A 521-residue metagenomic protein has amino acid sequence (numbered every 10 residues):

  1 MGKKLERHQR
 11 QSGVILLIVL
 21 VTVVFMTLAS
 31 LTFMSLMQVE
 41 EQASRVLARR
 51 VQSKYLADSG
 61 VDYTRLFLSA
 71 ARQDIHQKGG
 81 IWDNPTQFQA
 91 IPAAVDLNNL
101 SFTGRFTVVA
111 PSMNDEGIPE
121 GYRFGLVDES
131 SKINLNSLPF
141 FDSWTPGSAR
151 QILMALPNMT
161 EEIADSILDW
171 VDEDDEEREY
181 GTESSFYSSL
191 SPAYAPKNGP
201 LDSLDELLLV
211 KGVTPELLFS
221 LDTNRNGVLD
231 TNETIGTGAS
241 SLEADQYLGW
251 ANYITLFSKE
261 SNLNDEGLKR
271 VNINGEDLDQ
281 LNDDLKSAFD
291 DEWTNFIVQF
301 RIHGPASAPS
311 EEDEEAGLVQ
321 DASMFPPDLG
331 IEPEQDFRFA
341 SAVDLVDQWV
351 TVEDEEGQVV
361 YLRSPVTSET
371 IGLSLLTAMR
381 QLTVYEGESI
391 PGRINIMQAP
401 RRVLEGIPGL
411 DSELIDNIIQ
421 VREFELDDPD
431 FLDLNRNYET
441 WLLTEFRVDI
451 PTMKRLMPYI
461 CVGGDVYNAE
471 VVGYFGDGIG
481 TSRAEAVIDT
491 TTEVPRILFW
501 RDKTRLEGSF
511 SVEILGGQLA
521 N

Functional and structural regions predicted by a protein language model:
G2-H8, V14-N521: Compositionally biased linear targeting/interaction segments
